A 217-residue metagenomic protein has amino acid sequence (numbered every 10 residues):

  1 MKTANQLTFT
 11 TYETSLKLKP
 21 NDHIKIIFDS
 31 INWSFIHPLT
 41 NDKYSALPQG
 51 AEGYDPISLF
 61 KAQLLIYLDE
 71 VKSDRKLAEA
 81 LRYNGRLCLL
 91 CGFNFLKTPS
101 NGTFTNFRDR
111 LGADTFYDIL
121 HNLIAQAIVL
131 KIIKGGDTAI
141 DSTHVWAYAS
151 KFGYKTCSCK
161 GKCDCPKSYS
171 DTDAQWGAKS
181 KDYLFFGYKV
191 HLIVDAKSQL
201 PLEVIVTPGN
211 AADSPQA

Functional and structural regions predicted by a protein language model:
M1-S34: Charged, often Cys/His-bearing segments associated with DNA-binding zinc-finger transcription factors
A4-N5, Y54-S58: Short acidic alpha-helix initiation/capping motifs at coil-to-helix transition points, especially at protein N-termini
A4-T8, L39-D42, S198-L200: Short acidic (Asp/Glu) and glycine-rich catalytic loops that position anionic groups and cofactors
I24-P56: N-terminal acidic-hydrophobic amphipathic loop/helix motif that frequently occurs adjacent to catalytic
I36, R86, D195-Q199: Short connector loops/turns at beta-strand edges and beta->alpha or beta->beta junctions
K43-G53, F60, Y67-L123: Basic, low-complexity intrinsically disordered segments
I57-F60, G187: Short connector loops at helix/strand junctions that flank enzyme active sites, especially segments positioning acidic
G102-A217: Polybasic low-complexity intrinsically disordered regions
